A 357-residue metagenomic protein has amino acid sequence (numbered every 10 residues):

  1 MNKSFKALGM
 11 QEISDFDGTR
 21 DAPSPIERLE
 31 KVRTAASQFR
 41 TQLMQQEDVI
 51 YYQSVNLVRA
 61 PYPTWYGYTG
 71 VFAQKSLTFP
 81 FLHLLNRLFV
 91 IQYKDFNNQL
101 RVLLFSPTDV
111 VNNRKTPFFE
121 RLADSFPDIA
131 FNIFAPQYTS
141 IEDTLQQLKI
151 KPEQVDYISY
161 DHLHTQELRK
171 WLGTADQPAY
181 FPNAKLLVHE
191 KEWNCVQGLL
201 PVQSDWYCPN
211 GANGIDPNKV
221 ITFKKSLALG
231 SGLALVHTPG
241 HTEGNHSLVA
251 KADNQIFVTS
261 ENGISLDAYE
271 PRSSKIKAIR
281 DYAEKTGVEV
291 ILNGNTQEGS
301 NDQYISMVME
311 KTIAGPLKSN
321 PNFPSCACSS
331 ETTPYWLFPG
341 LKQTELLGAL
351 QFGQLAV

Functional and structural regions predicted by a protein language model:
M1-L85: Basic, amphipathic N-terminal segments that precede the first structured/catalytic domain
Q45-Y51, Q92-V102, L227-L235, N254-F257: Beta-strand-turn-beta hairpins that frame and shape the catalytic cleft of phosphate-ester-processing enzymes
R59-D143, S247-G263: Conserved beta-strand hairpin/beta-sheet module of binuclear metal-dependent hydrolase folds, prominently
L104-S106, D156-L163, L187-H189, H237-G240 (+1 more regions): Active-site neighborhood of phospho(di)ester-bond hydrolases with catalytic His/Asp-centered motifs
D124-A184: Active-site metal-binding motif and surrounding structural segment of the metallo-beta-lactamase
F126-T144, E167-R169, Q255-V357: Cap/insert and terminal regions of metallo-dependent hydrolase folds
I133-T139, T144-I150, Y180-H237, A283-V288 (+2 more regions): Metallo-beta-lactamase
H162-R169, N194, T242-H246, L266-A268: Active-site environment of divalent metal-dependent phosphoester hydrolases
